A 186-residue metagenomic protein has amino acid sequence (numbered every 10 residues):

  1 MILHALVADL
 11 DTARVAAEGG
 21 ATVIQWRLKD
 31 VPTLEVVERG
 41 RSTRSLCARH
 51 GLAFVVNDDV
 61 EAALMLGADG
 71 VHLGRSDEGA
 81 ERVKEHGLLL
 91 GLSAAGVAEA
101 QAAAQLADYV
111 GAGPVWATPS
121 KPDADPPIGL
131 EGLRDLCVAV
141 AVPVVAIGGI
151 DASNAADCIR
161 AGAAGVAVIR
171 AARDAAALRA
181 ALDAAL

Functional and structural regions predicted by a protein language model:
M1-Y109, E131, D135-V144, D151-A163 (+1 more regions): Conserved N-terminal beta1-alpha1 strand-loop-helix module at the mouth
W26, A63, W116-P122: A short acidic, helix-capping loop that chelates divalent metal ions and anchors anionic groups
D108-W116: Non-cysteine beta-strand/loop elements that form the S-adenosyl-L-methionine
V115-T118, I150-S153: Short Gly/Pro-enriched loop/turn and capping motifs at secondary-structure junctions
K121-R134: Substrate-recognition "cap/lid" segment bordering the active-site pocket of phosphatases
